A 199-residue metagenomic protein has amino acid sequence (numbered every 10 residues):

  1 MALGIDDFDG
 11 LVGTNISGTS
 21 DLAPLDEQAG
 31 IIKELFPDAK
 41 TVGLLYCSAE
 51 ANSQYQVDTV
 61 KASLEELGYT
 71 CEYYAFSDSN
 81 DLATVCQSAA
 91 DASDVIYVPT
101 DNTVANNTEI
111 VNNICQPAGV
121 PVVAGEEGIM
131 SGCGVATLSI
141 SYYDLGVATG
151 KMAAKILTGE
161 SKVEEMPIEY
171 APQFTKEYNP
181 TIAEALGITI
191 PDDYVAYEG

Functional and structural regions predicted by a protein language model:
M1-F8, V111-C133: Venus flytrap/periplasmic-binding-protein-like
L3-T41, I140-S161: Hydrophobic alpha-helical segments within soluble ligand-binding/sensing domains
D6-G13, L82-T84, M130-S139: Glycine-rich, charge-decorated loop segments at or immediately adjacent to ligand/cofactor-binding or catalytic sites
N15-I16, S63-S79: Short beta-strand elements in bilobed, periplasmic/extracellular small-molecule ligand-binding domains
G18-L64, E165-A183: An alpha-beta-alpha
V42-L45, S93-A105, V122-G125: Periplasmic-binding protein-like
A75-A89: Structural motif
K155-G199: Hinge/cleft segment of the Venus flytrap/periplasmic-binding protein
